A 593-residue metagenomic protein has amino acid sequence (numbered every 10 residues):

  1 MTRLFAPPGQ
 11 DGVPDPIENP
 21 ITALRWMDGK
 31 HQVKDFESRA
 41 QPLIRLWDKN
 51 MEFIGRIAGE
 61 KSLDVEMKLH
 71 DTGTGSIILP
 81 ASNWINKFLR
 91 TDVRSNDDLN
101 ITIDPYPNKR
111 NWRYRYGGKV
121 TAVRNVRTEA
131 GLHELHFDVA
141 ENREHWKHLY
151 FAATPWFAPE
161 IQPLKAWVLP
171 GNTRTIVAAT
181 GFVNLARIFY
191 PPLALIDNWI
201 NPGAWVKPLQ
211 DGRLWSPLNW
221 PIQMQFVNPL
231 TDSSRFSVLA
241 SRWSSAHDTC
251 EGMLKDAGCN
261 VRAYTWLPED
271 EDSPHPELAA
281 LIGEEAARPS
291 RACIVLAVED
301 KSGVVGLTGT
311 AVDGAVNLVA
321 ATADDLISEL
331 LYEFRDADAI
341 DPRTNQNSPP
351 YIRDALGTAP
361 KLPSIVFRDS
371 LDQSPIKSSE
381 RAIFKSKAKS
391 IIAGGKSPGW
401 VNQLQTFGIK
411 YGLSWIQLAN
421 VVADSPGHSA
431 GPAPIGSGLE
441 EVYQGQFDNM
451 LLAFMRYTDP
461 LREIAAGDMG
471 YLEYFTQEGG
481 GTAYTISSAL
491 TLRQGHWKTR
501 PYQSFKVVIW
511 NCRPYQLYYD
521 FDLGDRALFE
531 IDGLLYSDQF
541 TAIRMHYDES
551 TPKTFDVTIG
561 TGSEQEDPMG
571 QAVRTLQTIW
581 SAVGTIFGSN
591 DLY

Functional and structural regions predicted by a protein language model:
M1-I57, A292-V298: Polar/acidic, low-complexity leader/linker segments enriched in S/T/G and N/D
D48-N50, I103-N111, F529-I531: Short acidic, glycine-rich loop/turn motifs
G59-R94, L239, D248, L307-Y593: An acidic/polar, Gly/Ser/Thr-rich interaction patch typically located in mid-to-C-terminal regions of proteins
D64-G73, A122-L135, W266-P268, E284-R291 (+1 more regions): Short, ordered beta-strand-loop transition motifs
A81, V120-R124, E141-R143, L267 (+1 more regions): Short, flexible loop/turn elements at secondary-structure junctions
V93-T231: Surface-exposed cap/loop segments at beta↔alpha junctions
L193-H275: Extended alpha-helical scaffolds
W243-N345: Extended amphipathic alpha-helical segments with heptad-repeat/coiled-coil character used for oligomerization, fusion
